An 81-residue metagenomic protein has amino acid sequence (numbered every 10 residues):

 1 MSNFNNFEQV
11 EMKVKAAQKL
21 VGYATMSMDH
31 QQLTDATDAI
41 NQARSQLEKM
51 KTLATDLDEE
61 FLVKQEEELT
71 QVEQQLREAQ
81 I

Functional and structural regions predicted by a protein language model:
S2-Q31: N-terminal acidic leader/helix
N3, F7-V10, L57-I81: Charged low-complexity stretches with an acidic bias
Q9-K13, D35-R44: Short amphipathic alpha-helical heptad-repeat segments
Q18-T25, R44-L47, K51, L69 (+1 more regions): A structural signal for well-ordered alpha-helices, especially hydrophobic packing surfaces of coiled-coils
H30-N41, E59-E68: Short, charged, amphipathic alpha-helical segments
K49, A54, K64: Acidic (E/D-rich), amphipathic helical modules within compact regulatory domains
